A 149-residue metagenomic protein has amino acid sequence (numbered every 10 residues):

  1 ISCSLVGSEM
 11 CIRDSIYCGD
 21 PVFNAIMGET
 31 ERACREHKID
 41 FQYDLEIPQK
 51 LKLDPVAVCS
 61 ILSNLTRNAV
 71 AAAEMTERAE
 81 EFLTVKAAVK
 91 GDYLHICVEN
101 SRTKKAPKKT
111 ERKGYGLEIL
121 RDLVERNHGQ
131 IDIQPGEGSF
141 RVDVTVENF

Functional and structural regions predicted by a protein language model:
I1-G7, C11-I12: Single conserved hydrophobic/aromatic residue that forms the stacking wall/gate of nucleotide- or nucleobase-binding
S15, G19, Q42-I61, E111: Conserved short strand/loop->alpha-helix "switch" segment adjacent to the catalytic nucleotide/phosphoryl-transfer site
G19-H37: Short beta-to-alpha transition helix within the HATPase_c
V70-R78: A short, flexible helix-to-loop-to-beta junction within the catalytic ATP-binding CA
E80-D92: Short beta-strand/loop element within the Bergerat-fold HATPase_c
D92-R121: Glycine-rich/acidic phosphate-handling loop/turn and adjacent ATP-lid/helix of nucleotide-binding kinase/ATPase domains
H128-R141: Glycine-rich ATP-binding loops of the HATPase_c
